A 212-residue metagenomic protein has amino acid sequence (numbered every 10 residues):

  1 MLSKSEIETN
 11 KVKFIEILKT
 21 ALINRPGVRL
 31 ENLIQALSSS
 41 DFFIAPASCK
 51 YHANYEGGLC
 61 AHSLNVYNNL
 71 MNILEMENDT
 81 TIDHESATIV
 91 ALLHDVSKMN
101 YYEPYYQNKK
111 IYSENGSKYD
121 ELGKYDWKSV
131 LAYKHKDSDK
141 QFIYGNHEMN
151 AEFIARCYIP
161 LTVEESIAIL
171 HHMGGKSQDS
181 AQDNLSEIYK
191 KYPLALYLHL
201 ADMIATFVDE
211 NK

Functional and structural regions predicted by a protein language model:
M1-D120, Y125-W127: Acidic/His-rich, divalent-metal-binding segments that scaffold phosphate/diphosphate chemistry
C49, A53-Y55, D79-N211: Divalent metal-dependent catalytic cores for phosphoryl transfer on phosphate-bearing substrates
